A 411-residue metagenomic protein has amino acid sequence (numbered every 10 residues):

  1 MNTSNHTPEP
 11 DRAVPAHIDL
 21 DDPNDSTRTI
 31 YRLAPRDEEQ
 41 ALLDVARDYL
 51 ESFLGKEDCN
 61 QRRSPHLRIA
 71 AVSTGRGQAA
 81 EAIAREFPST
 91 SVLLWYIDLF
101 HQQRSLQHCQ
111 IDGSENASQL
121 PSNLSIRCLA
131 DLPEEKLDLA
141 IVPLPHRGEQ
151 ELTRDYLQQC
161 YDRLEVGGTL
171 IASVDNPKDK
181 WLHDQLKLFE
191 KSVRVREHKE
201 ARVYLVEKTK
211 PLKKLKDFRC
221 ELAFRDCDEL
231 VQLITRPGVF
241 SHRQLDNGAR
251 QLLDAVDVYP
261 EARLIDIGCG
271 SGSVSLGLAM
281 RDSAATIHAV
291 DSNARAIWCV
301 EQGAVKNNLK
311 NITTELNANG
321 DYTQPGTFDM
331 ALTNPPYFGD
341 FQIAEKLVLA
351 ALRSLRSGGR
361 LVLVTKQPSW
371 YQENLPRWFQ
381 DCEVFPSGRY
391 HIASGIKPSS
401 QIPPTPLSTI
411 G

Functional and structural regions predicted by a protein language model:
N2-T29, V174-R243: Non-catalytic substrate-recognition/targeting regions of SAM-dependent transferases
A34-P121, N247-T333: Conserved SAM/SAH cofactor-binding pocket of Class I
I83, C160, L278, A351 (+1 more regions): Class I S-adenosylmethionine-dependent transferase superfamily signal
I97, L152, D291-A296, I343 (+1 more regions): Short beta->alpha hinge that forms the Motif I/post-I loop of the SAM-binding pocket
A130-V142, G320-A331: A short acidic, Gly/Pro-enriched loop at the edge of an enzyme's catalytic core that lines a small-molecule cofactor
L139-Q150, I267-V274, F328-D340, A351: Conserved proline-anchored active-site loop of SAM-dependent methyltransferases that bridges a beta-strand
R154-V166, K346-S357: A short glycine-rich, Lys/Arg-flanked "PGG" loop and its adjoining helix->strand segment in the class I
G167-D175, G358-T365: Conserved beta-strand signature within the Rossmann-like core of class I S-adenosyl-L-methionine
